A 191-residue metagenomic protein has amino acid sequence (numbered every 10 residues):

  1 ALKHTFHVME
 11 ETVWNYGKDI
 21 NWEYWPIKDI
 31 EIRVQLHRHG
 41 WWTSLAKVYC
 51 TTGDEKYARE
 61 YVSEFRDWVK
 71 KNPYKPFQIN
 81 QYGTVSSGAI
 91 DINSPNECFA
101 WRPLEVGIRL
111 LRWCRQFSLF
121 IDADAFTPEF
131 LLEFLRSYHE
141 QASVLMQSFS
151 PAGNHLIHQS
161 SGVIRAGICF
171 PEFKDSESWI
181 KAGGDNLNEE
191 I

Functional and structural regions predicted by a protein language model:
A1-E23, K28-L36: Extended, charge-enriched "interface" segments that sit outside catalytic cores
V13-W14, D29-I191: Aromatic-lined, polymer-binding surfaces characteristic of secreted/periplasmic polysaccharide-degrading enzymes
